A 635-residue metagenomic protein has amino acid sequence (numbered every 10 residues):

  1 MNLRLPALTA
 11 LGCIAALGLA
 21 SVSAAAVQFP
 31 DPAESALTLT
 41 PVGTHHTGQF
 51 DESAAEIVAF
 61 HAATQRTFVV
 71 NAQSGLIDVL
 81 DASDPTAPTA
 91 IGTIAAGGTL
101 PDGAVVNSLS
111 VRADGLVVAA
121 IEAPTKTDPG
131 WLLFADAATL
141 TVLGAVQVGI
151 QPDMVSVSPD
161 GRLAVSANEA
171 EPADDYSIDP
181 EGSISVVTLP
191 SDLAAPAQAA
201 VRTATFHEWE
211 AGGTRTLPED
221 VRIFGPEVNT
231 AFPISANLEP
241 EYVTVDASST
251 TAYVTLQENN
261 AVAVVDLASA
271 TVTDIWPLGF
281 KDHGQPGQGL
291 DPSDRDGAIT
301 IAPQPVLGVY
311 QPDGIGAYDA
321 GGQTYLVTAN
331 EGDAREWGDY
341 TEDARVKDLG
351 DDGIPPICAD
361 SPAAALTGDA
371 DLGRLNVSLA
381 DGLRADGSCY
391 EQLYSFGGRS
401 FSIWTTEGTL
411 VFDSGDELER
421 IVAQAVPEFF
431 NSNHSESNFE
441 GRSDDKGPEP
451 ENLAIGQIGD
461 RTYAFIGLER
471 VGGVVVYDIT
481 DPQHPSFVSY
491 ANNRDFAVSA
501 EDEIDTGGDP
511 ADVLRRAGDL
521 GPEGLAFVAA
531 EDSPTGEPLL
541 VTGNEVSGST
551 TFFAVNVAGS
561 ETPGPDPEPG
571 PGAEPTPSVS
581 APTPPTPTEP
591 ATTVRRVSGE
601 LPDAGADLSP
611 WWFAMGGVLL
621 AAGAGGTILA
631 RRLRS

Functional and structural regions predicted by a protein language model:
M1-A10: Bacterial N-terminal signal peptides that target proteins for export
R4, R595-R596, R634: Basic polycationic patches enriched in arginine
A10-A20: Bacterial N-terminal signal peptides
V22-Q28, P610: Signal peptide processing junction and immediate N-terminal pro/mature segment of secreted/exported proteins
A26-P571: Beta-sheet-rich non-transmembrane sensory/scaffold domains
G559-A606: C-terminal low-complexity, Ser/Thr- and acidic/Pro-rich disordered "stalk" regions positioned immediately N-terminal
P610-S635: C-terminal membrane-anchoring or membrane-association module
